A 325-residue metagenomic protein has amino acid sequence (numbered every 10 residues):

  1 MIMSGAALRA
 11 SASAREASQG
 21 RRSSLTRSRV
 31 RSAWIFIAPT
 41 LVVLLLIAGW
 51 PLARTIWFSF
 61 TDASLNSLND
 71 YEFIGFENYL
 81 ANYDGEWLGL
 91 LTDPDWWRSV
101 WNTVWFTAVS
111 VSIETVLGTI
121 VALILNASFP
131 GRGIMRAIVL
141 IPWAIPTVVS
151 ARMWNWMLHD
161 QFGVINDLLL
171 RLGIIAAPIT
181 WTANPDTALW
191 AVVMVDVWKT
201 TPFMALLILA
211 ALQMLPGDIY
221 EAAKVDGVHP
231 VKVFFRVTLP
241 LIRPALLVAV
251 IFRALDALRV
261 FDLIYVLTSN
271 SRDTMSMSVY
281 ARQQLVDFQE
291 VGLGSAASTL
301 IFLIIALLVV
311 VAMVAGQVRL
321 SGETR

Functional and structural regions predicted by a protein language model:
M1-R27: Short, Lys/Arg-rich, polar N-terminal cytosolic tail immediately upstream of the first transmembrane signal-anchor
R29-R325: A structural signal for multi-pass alpha-helical bundles of membrane permease subunits that mediate small-molecule
